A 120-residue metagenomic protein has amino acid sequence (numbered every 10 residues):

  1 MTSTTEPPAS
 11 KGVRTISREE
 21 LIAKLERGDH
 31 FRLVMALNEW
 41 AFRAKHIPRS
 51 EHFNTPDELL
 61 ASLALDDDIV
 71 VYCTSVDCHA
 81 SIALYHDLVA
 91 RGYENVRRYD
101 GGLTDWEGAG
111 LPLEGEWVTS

Functional and structural regions predicted by a protein language model:
M1-A41, G115-S120: Flexible, polar/low-complexity N-terminal or interdomain linker segments that lie immediately upstream of folded
S17, N54, D100: Short loop/edge segments at beta-strand edges and connector loops that shape dinucleotide/nucleotide cofactor-binding
R27-L33, P48-R49, D68, E94-N95: Short active-site oxyanion
N38, P56, G102-L103: A generic "binding-loop/recognition-motif" signal
E51-E58: Glycine-rich, highly charged phosphate/nucleotide-binding loops
L60-E107: Catalytic cysteine-centered active loop of the rhodanese-like fold, especially the PTP/DSP P-loop
G110-E114: Short low-complexity, flexible loop/linker segments enriched in glycine and/or proline with clustered acidic
